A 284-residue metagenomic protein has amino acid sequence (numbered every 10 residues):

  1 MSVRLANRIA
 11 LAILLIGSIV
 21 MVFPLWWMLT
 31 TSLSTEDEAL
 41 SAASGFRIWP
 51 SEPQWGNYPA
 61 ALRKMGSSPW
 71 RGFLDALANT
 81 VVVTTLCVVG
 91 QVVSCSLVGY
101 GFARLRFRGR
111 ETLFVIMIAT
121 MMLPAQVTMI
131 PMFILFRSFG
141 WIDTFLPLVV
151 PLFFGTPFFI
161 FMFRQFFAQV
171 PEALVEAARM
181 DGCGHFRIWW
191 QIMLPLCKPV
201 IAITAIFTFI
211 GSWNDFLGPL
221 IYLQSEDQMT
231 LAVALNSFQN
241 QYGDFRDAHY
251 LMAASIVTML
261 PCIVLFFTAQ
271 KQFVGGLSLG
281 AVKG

Functional and structural regions predicted by a protein language model:
M1-R4: Short, Lys/Arg-rich, polar N-terminal cytosolic tail immediately upstream of the first transmembrane signal-anchor
A6-G284: A structural signal for multi-pass alpha-helical bundles of membrane permease subunits that mediate small-molecule
